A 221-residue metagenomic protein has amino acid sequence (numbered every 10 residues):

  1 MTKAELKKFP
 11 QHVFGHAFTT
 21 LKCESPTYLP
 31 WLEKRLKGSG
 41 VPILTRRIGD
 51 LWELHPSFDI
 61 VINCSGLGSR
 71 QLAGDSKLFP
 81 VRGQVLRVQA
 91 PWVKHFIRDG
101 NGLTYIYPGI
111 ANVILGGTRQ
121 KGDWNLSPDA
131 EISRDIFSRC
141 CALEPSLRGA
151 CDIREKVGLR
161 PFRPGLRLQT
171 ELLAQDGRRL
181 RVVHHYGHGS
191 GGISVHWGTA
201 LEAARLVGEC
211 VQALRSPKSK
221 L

Functional and structural regions predicted by a protein language model:
M1-G38: Flavin (FAD/FMN) cofactor-binding and adjacent substrate-gating region of FAD-dependent oxidoreductase domains
W31, A150-L221: C-terminal catalytic lobe of FAD-dependent flavoproteins
V41-P56: A conserved short coil-to-beta-strand element within the FAD-binding core of flavoproteins
P56-G66, A200: Short hydrophobic core segments
N63-L78, R87: Flavin (primarily FAD) binding-site architecture
L78, P91-V93, I110-I114, Q120-R163 (+2 more regions): Flavin-binding catalytic cores
V85-P108: Glycine-rich loop(s) and the adjacent beta-strand/alpha-helix scaffold that form part
